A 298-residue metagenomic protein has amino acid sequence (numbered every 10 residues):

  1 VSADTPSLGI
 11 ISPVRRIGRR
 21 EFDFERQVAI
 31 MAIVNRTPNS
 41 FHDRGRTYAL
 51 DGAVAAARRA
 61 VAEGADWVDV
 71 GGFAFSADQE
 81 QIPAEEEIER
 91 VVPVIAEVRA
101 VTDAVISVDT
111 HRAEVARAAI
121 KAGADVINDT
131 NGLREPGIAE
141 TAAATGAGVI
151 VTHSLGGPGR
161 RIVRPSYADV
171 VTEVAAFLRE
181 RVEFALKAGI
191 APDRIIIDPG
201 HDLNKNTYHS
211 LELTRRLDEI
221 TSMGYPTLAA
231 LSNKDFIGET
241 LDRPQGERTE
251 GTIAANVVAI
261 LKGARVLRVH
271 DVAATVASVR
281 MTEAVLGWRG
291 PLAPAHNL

Functional and structural regions predicted by a protein language model:
A3-I10, I17-R19, H42-A56, F75-A104 (+4 more regions): Active-site-adjacent loop and "lid" segments of alpha/beta metabolic enzymes
D23, V28-D51: N-terminal binding-site loop/beta-alpha segment at the start of enzyme catalytic domains that lines or forms
V28-M31, G148-V149, R194, P226: Structural motif
M31, A65, V105, D125 (+1 more regions): Hydrophobic "anchor" residues on beta-strands that sit immediately upstream of conserved functional sites
T37, G71-A74: Short, basic/glycine-rich phosphate-binding loops at helix/coil junctions that contact nucleotide phosphates
A55-G71, K262: Catalytic domains of carbohydrate-active enzymes, especially glycoside hydrolases
V61-A62, D66, R181-R194: Phosphate/pyrophosphate-binding loops at sites that engage ATP/ADP/AMP, CoA/4′-phosphopantetheine, polyphosphate
